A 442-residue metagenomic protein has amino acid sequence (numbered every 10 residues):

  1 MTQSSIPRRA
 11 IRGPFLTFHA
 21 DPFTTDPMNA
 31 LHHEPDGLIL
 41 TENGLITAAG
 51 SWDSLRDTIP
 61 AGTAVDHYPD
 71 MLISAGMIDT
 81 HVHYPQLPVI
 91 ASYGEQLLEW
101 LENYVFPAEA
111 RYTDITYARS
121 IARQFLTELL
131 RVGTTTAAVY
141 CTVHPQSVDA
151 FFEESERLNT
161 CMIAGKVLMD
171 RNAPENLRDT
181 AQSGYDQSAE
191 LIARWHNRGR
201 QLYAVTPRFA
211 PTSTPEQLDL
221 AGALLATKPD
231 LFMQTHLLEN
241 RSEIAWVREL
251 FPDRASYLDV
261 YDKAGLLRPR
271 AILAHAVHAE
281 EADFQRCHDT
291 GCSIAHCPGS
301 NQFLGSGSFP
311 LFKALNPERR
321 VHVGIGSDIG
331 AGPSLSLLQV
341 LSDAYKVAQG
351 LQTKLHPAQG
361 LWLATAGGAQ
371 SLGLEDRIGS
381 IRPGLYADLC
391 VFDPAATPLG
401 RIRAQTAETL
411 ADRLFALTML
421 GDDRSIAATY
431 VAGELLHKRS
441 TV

Functional and structural regions predicted by a protein language model:
M1-P60, L72: N-terminal metal-binding scaffold of metallo-dependent hydrolase/deaminase domains
I6-G13, T17-F18, D57-W100, R123 (+1 more regions): Replace "His-x-His-based motif
T25-P27, Y386-T441: C-terminal cap of metal-dependent C-N hydrolases
I90-A118, K166-A181, N240-R270, T290-S293 (+2 more regions): Active-site gating loops and adjacent loop-to-helix segments of metal-dependent hydrolytic enzymes
A91, R241-P252, D283-H288, G305-F312 (+3 more regions): Histidine/acidic-residue-rich catalytic or RNA/ligand-binding cores of hydrolases and nuclease-related proteins
A91-T160, G184-N197: Alpha-helical scaffold segments that flank or form the walls of functional sites
Q146-A276: Metal-coordinating catalytic core of metallo-dependent amide/deamination hydrolases
K263-R270, L311-R401: His/Asp/Glu-enriched, well-ordered alpha-helical/loop segment that forms or immediately abuts the divalent-metal
